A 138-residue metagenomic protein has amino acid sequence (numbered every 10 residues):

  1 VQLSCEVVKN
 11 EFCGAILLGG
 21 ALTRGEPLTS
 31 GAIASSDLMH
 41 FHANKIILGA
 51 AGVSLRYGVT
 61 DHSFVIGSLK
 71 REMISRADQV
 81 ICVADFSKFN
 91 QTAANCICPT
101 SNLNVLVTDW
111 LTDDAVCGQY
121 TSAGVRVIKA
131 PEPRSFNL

Functional and structural regions predicted by a protein language model:
Q2-L138: Conserved phosphate- and dinucleotide-binding cores of soluble alpha/beta proteins, encompassing both enzyme active
